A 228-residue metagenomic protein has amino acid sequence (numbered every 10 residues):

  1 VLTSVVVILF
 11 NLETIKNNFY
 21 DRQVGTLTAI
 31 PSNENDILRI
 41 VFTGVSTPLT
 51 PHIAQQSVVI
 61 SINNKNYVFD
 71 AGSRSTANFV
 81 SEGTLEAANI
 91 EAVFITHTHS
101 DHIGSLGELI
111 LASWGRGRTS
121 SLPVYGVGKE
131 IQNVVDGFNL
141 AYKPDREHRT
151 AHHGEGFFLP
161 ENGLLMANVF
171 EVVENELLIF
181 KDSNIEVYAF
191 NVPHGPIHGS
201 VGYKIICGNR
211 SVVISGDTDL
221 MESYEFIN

Functional and structural regions predicted by a protein language model:
V1-V213, Y224: Binuclear metal-dependent hydrolase catalytic cores
S215-D217: DG-centered beta-turn motif at the end of beta-strands
L220-N228: Short amphipathic alpha-helices and their capping/turn segments at secondary-structure boundaries
